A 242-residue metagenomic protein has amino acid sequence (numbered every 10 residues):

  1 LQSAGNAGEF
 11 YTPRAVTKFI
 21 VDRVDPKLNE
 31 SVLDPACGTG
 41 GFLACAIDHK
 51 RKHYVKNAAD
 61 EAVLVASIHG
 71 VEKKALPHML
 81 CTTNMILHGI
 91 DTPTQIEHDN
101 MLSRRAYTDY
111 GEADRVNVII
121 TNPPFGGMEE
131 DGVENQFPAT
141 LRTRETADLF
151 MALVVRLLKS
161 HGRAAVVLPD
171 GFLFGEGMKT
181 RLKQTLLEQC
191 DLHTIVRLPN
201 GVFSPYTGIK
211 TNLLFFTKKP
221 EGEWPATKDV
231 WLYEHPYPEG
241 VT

Functional and structural regions predicted by a protein language model:
N6-T121, G126-M128, E134, R144 (+4 more regions): Conserved S-adenosyl-L-methionine
R104, Y110-T242: A conserved structural/catalytic subdomain of Rossmann-like adenosyl-cofactor enzymes
